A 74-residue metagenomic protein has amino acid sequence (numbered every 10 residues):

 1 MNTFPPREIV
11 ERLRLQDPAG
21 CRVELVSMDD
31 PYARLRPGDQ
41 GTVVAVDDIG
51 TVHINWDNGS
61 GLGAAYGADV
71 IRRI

Functional and structural regions predicted by a protein language model:
N2-I74: Basic/aromatic-rich interaction segments and small domains that mediate binding to polyanionic partners
